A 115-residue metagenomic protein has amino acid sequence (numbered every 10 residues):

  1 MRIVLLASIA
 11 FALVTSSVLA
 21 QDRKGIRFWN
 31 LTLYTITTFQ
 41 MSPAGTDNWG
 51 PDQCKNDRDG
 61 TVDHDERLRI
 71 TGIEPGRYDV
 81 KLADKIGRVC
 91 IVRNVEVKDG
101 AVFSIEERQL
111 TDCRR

Functional and structural regions predicted by a protein language model:
I3-V14: Sec-dependent N-terminal signal peptides
S16-A20: Sec/Tat signal peptide C-region and signal peptidase I cleavage site
Q21, A83-R114: Structured interaction patches on ligand/partner-binding surfaces of diverse proteins
D22-I26, E66: Structural beta-strand segments of beta-rich domains
R27-T35, P43: Asparagine-centered strand-capping/turn motif at beta-strand->loop junctions
W49-P75: Intrinsically disordered, low-complexity Pro/Gly/Ser/Thr-rich segments with frequent PxxP/GP/PP motifs and embedded
Y78-V80: A short tyrosine-centered beta-strand micro-motif
